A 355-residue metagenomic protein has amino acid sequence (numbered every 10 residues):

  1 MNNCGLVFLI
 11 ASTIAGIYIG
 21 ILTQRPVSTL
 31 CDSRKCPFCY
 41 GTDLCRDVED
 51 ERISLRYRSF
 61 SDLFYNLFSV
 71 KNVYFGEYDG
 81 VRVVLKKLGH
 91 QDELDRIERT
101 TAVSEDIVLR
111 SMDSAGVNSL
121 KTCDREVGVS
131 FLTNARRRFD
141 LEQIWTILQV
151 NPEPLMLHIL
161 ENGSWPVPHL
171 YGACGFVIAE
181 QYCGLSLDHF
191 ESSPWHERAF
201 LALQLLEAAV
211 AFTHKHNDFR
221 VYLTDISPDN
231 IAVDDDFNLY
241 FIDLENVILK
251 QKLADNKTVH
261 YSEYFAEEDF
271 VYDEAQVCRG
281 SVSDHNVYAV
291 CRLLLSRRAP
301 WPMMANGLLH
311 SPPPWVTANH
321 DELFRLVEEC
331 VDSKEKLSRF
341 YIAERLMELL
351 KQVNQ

Functional and structural regions predicted by a protein language model:
N2-P37, E268-Q355: Helical subdomain adjoining the active site within ATP-dependent kinase catalytic cores
G16-L132, L148-P154, H158-E161: ATP-binding glycine-rich phosphate-binding loop
G80-V83, L88-E93, G175-V177, C183-L185 (+1 more regions): Conserved beta-strand elements of beta-rich interaction domains across eukaryotes, especially beta-propellers
T101, I107-P152, W165-L206, Q251: Conserved structural core of kinase catalytic domains
P152-M156, F200, Q204-E207, A289 (+3 more regions): Acidic, Ser/Thr-rich intrinsically disordered and amphipathic helical segments
L185, D234, N238-N256, A275-C278: Activation segment
F212-D234, F241, I248: Catalytic-loop of the protein kinase fold
D255-E274: Conserved activation segment of eukaryotic-like protein kinases, specifically the C-terminal portion of the activation
